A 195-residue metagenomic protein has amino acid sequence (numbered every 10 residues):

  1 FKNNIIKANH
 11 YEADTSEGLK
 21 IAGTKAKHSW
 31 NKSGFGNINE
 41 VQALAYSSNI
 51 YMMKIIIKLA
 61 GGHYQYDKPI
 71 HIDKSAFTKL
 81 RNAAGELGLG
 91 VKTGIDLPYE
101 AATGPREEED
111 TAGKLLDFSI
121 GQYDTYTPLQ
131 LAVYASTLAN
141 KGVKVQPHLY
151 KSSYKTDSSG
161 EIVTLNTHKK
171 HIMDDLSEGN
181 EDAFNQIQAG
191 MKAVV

Functional and structural regions predicted by a protein language model:
K2-V195: Beta-lactam-recognizing serine transpeptidase/beta-lactamase-like catalytic domain environment
